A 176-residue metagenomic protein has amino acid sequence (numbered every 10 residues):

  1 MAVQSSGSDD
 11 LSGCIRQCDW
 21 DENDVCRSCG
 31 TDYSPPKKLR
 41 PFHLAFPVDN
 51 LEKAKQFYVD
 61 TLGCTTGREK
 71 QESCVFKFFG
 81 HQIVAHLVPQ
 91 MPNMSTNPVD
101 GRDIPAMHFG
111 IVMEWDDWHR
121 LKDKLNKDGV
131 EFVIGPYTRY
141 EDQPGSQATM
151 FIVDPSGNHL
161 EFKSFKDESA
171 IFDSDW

Functional and structural regions predicted by a protein language model:
Q4, G13-I15, G30-P35, K122-W176: Vicinal oxygen chelate
C26-E52, H108-F109, M113, S164-W176: N-terminal beta-strand motif that seeds the catalytic metal site of vicinal oxygen chelate
G30-Y33, M94-V99: Short beta-strand/turn micro-motifs at beta-sheet edges
R40-D49, K77, T96-L125, Q147-V153: Vicinal oxygen chelate
F46-P92: Core segments of cupin and vicinal oxygen chelate
